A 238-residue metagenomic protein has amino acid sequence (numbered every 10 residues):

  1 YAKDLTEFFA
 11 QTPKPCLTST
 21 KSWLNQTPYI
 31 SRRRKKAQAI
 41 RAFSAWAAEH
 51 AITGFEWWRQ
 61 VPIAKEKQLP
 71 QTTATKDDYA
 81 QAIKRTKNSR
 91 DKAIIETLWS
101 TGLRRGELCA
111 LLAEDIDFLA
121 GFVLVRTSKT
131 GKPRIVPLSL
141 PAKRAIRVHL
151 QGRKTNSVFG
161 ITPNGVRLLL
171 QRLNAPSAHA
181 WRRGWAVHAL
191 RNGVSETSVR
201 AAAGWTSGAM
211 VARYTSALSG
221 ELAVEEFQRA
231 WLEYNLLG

Functional and structural regions predicted by a protein language model:
A2-P70, H149-R153, R172-N174: N-terminal core-binding DNA-recognition domain of tyrosine recombinases/integrases
T53-F55, K65-Q81, T130-L140, R153-F159 (+2 more regions): DNA breakage-rejoining catalytic core of tyrosine-based enzymes
T73, T127-T130, A203-Q228: Catalytic-site neighborhood detector that most strongly recognizes the C-terminal catalytic loop/helix of tyrosine
K76-R105, C109, T130, R182: Basic, Lys/Arg- and aromatic-enriched nucleic-acid-binding interface segment
T101, A110-V148, A209, S216: Conserved tyrosine-mediated DNA breakage-rejoining catalytic core shared by Y-recombinases
S139-A180: Active-site/catalytic core of tyrosine-dependent DNA strand-transfer enzymes
N174-G193: Short basic/aromatic active-site micro-motif
R229-G238: C-terminal secondary-structure termini that scaffold catalytic or DNA-interacting sites
